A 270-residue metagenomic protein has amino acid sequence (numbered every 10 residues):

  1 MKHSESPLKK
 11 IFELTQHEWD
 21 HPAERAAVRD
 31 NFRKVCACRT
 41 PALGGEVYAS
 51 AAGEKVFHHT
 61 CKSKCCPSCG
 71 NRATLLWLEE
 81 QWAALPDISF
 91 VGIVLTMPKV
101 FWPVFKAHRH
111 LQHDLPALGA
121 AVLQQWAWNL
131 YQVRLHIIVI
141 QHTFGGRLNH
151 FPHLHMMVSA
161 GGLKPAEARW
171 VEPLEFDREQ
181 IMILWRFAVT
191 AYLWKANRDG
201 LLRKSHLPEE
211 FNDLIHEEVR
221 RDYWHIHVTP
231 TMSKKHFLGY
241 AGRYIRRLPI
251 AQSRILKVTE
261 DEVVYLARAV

Functional and structural regions predicted by a protein language model:
M1-V270: Beta->alpha loop/short-helix hinge microenvironment recognizer with preference for catalytic Tyr/His contexts
